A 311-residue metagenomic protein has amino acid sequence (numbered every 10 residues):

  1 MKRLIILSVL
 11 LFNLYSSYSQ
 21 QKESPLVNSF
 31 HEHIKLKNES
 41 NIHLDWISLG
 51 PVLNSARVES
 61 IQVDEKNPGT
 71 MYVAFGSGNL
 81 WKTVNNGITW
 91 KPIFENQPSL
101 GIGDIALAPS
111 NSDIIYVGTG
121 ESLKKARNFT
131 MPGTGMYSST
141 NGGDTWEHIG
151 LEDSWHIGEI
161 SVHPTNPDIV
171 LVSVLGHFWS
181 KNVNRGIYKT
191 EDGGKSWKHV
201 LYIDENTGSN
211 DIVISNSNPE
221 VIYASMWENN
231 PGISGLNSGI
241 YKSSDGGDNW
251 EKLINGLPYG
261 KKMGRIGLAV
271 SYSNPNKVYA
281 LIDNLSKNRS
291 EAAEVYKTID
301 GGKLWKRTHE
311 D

Functional and structural regions predicted by a protein language model:
M1-E23: Bacterial Sec-dependent N-terminal signal peptides
Q20-D311: Beta-propeller blade termini and top-face loops
